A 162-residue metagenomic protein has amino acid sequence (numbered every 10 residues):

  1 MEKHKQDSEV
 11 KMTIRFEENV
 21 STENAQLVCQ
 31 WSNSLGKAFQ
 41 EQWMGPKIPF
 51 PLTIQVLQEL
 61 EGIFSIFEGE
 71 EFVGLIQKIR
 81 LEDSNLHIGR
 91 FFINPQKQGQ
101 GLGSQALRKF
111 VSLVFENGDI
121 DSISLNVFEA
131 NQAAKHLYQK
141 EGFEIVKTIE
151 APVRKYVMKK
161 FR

Functional and structural regions predicted by a protein language model:
E2-D7, Y156-R162: Terminal substrate-recognition subdomain of acyl/acetyltransferases
K11-R90, N94-Q96, L107, L113 (+2 more regions): Acetyl-CoA-dependent GNAT
H87, F92, S124-N126, V157: Conserved beta-strand segments that form the floor/walls of ligand-binding pockets within enzyme and binding domains
N94-Q96, Q100, E129-A130: Active-site acidic-Proline motif in GNAT/NAT acetyltransferases
S104, E129-K147: Conserved active-site alpha-helix within GNAT-family acetyltransferase domains
E116-N126: Conserved GNAT acetyl-CoA-binding A-motif
L125-K135, A151-K155, F161: Conserved beta-strand-loop-alpha-helix junction that forms the acyl-donor binding cleft
